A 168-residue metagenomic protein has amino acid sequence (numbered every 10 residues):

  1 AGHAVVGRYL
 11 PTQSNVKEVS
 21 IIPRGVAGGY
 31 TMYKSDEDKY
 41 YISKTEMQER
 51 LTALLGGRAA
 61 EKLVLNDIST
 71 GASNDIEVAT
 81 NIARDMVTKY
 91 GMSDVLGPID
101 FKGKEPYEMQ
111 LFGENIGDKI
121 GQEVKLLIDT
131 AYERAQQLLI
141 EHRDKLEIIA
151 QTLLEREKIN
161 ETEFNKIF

Functional and structural regions predicted by a protein language model:
A1-F168: Soluble catalytic regions of large protease machineries
